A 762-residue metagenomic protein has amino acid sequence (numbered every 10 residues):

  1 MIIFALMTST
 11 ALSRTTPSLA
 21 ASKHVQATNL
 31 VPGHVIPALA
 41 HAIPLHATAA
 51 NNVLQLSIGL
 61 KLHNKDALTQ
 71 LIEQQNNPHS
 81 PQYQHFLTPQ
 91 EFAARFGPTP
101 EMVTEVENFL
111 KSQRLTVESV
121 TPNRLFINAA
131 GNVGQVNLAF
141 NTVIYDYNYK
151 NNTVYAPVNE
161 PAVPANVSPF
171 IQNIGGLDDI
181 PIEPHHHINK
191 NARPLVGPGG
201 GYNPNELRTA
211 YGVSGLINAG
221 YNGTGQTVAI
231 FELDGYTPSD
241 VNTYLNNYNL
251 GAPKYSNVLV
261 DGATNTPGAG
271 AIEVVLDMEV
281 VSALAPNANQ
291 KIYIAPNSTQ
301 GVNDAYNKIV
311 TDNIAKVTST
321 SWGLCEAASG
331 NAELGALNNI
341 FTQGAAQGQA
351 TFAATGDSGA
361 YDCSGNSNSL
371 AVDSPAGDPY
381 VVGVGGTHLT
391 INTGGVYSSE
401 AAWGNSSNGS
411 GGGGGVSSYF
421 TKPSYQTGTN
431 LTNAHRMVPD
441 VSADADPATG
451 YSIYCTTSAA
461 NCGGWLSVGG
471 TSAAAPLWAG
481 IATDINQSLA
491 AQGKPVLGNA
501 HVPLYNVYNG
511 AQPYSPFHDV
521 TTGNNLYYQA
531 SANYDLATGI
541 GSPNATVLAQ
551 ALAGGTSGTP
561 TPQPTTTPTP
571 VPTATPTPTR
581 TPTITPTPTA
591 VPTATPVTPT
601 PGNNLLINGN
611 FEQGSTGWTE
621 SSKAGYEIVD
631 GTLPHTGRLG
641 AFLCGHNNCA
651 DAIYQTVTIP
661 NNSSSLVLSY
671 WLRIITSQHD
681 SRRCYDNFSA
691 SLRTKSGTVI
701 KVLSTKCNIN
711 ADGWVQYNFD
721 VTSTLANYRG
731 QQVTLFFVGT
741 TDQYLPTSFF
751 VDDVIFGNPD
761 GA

Functional and structural regions predicted by a protein language model:
L19-V120, N128, V133-G386, S407-G469 (+5 more regions): Substrate-binding/charge-relay-adjacent region of secreted/lumenal peptidase catalytic domains
A20, T559-T600: Ser/Thr-rich, Proline-interspersed low-complexity disordered segments
T429, I485-L536, I540, T556: An often Trp-containing, charged/polar helix-loop segment at the C-terminal end of enzyme catalytic cores
N604-H646: Extracellular glycan-recognition surfaces and repeat-rich motifs
F611, S665-T676, Q731-T741, V754: Extracellular beta-strand-rich recognition modules
H646-N661, V715-N718: Short beta-strands within extracellular/lumenal beta-sheet-rich domains
A650-D651, R682, T740-G761: Extracellular carbohydrate recognition
K695-R729: Extracellular carbohydrate recognition and processing domains and analogous Trp-centered ligand-binding platforms
